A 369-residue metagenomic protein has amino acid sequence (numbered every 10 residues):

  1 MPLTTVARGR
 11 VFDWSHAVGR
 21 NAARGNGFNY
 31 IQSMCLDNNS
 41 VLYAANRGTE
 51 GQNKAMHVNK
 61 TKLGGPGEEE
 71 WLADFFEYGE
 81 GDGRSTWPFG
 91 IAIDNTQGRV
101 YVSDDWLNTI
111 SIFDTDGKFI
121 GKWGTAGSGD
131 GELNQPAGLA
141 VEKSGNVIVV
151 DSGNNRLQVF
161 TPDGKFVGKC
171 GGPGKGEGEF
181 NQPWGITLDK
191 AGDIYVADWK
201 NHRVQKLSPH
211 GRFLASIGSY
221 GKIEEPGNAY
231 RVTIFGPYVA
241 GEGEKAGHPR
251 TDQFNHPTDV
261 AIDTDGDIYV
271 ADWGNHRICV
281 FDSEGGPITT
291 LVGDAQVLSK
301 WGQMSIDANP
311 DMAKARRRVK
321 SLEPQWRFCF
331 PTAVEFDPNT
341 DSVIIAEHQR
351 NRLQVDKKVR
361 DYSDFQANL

Functional and structural regions predicted by a protein language model:
M1-L369: Eukaryotic scaffold repeat domains enriched in small/polar residues
